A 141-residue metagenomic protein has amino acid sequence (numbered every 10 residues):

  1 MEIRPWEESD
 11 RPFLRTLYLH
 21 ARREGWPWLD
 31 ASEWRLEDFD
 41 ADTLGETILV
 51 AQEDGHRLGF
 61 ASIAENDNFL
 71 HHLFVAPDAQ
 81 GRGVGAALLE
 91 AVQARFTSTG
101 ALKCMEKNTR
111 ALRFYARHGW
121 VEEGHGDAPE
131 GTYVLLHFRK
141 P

Functional and structural regions predicted by a protein language model:
M1-S9, K140-P141: Conserved N-terminal entry element of GNAT/NAT acetyltransferase domains
P5-D78, L89-A91, R95, G126-A128: Acetyl-CoA-dependent GNAT
Q52-D54, F138-P141: Active-site beta-strand termini and strand-to-loop segments that position acidic
A76-R82, E106-K107: Active-site acidic-Proline motif in GNAT/NAT acetyltransferases
G81-A94, R113, R117: Conserved acetyl-CoA-binding loop-helix of GNAT-fold acetyltransferases
G85, L89, K107-A111, A128-V134: Short glycine/proline-centered loop/turn elements that form peptide/ligand docking sites
R95-K107: Conserved GNAT acetyl-CoA-binding A-motif
A116-H125: Conserved acetyl-CoA-binding loop of GNAT-fold acetyltransferases
